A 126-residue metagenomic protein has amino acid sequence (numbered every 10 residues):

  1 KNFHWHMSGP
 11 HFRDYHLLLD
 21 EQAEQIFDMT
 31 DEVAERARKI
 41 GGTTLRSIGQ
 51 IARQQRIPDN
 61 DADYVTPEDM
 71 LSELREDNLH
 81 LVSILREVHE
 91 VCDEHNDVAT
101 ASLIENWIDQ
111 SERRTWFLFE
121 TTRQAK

Functional and structural regions predicted by a protein language model:
K1, G49-R53: Mobile beta-alpha loop/short-helix "lid" or hinge segments that flank ligand
K1-E21, E87-A99: Helix-loop segments that flank and shape redox-cofactor active sites
H4-M7, V33, A37, T44 (+2 more regions): Leucine-rich amphipathic alpha-helices with coiled-coil/heptad-repeat character
H11-Q50: Conserved alpha-helical segments that form or flank metal/cofactor-binding pockets of metalloenzymes
D31, E35, A52-N106: Acidic/histidine-rich alpha-helical segments that form the ligand environment of transition-metal centers
S102-K126: Short, contiguous alpha-helical
